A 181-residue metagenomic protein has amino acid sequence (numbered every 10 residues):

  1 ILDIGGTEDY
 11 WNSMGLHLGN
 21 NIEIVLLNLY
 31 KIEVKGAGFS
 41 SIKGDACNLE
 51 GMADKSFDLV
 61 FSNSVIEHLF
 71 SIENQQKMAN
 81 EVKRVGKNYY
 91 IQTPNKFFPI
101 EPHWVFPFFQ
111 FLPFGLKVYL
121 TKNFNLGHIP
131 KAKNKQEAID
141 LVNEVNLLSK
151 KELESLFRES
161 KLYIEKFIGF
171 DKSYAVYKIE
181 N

Functional and structural regions predicted by a protein language model:
I1-F98, Y177-I179: Conserved SAM-binding loop
K43, F111, L147: Short aromatic/basic micro-patch
N88-L120: Conserved class I S-adenosyl-L-methionine
W104-P107, L126-L141: Short, glycine-/aromatic-enriched active-site segment of Class I SAM-dependent methyltransferases
I139-K161: Short alpha-helix
V145, F170-V176: Short hydrophobic/aromatic beta-strand or adjacent loop that forms the aromatic wall/cage of a ligand/substrate-binding
E159-F170: Conserved S-adenosyl-L-methionine
